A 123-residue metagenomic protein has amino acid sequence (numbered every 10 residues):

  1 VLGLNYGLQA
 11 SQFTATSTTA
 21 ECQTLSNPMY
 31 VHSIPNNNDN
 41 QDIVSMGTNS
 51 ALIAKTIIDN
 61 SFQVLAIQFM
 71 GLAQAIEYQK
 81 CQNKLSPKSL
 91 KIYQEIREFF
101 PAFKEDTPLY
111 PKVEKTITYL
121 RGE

Functional and structural regions predicted by a protein language model:
V1-E123: C-terminal auxiliary extensions adjacent to catalytic cores
